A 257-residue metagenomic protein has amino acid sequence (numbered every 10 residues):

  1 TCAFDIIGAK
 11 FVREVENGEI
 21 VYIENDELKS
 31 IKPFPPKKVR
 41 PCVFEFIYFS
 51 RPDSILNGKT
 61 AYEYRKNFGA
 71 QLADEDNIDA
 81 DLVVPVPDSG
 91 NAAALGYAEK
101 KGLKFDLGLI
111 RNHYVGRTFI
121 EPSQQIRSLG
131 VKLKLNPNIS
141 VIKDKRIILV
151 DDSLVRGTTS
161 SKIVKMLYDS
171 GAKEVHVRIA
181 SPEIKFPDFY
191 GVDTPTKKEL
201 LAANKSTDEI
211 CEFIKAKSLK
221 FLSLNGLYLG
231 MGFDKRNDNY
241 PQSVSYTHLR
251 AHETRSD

Functional and structural regions predicted by a protein language model:
T1-G90, A98-I139, I147, F233-D238 (+1 more regions): N-terminal segments that mediate ammonia production and transfer in glutamine-dependent amidotransferase systems
A70, L95, D208: Active-site phosphate/pyrophosphate- and oxyanion-stabilizing loops and adjacent acidic/basic residues in soluble
D74, L95, E99, K165 (+1 more regions): Short, well-ordered alpha-helices that flank and scaffold nucleotide-derived cofactor binding pockets
D81, K173, K217: Short acidic/polar active-site loop segments enriched in Thr and Asp
P87-A93, R156-T158: Gly/Ser/Thr-rich loops at beta-strand to alpha-helix junctions that form or flank small-molecule/cofactor-binding
F105-G116, F213-M231: A conserved beta-strand->alpha-helix junction
G130-A203, T207, F213, S256: PRPP/pyrophosphate-binding module of the type I phosphoribosyltransferase fold
T247-T254: Conserved small/polar residues in nucleotide/adenosyl-binding loops
